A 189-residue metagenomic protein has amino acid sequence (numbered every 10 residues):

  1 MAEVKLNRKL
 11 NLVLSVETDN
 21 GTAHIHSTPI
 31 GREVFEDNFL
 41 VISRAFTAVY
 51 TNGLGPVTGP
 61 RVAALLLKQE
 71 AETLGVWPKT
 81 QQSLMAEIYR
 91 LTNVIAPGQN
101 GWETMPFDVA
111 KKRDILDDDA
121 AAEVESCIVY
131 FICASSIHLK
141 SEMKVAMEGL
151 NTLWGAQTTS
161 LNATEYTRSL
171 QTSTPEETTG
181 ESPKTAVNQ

Functional and structural regions predicted by a protein language model:
M1-R32: Short N-terminal edge-element motif at the start of the domain
R32-Q189: Short, surface-exposed, charged amphipathic helix/loop patches that serve as local interaction elements
